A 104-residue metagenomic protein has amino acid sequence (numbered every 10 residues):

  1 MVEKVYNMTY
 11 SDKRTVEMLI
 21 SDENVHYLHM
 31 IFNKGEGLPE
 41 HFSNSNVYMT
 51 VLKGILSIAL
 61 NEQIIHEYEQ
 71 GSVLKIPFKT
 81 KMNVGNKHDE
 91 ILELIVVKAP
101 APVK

Functional and structural regions predicted by a protein language model:
M1-H26: A short, N-terminal "cap"/entry segment at the start of jelly-roll beta-barrel domains of the cupin/DSBH fold
H26-S43: Conserved short histidine dyad/triad with adjacent acidic residue
H29, P39, Y48, I64-I65: Short, surface-exposed secondary-structure edge patches
S45-L56, N61: Glycine- and acidic-residue-biased ligand/ion/polar-headgroup-sensing regions
Q63-F78: Short acidic-glycine-tyrosine-enriched beta hairpin
F78-P102: Ligand-binding loop in jelly-roll beta-barrel domains
